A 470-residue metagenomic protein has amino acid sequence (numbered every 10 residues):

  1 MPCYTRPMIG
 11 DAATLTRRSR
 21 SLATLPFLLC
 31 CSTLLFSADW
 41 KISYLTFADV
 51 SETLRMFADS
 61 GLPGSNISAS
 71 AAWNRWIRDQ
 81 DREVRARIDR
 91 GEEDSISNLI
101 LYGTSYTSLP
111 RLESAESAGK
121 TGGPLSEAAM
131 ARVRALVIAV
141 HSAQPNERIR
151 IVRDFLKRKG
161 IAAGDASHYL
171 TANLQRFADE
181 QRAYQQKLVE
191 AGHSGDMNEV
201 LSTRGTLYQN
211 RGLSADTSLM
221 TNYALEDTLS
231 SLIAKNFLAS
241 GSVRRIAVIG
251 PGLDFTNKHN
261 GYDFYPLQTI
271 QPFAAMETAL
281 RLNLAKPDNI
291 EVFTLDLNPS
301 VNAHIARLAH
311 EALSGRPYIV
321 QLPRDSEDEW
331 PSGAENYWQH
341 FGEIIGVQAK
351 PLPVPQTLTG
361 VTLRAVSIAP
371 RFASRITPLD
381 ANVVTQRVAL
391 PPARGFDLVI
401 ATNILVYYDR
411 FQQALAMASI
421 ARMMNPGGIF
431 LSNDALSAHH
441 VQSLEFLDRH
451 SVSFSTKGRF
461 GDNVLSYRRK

Functional and structural regions predicted by a protein language model:
G10-P26: Bacterial N-terminal signal peptides that target proteins for export
K41-A48, E52-V200, G252-D380: Class I S-adenosyl-L-methionine-dependent methyltransferase module
Q181-V243, G261-Y265: Class I SAM-dependent methyltransferase Rossmann-like catalytic core, especially the SAM/SAH-binding loop
G241, T385-V399: A short acidic, Gly/Pro-enriched loop at the edge of an enzyme's catalytic core that lines a small-molecule cofactor
S326, V441-R469: Conserved Class I S-adenosyl-L-methionine
F396-F411: A short SAM/SAH-binding and catalytic strip from SAM-dependent methyltransferases
A414-P426: A short glycine-rich, Lys/Arg-flanked "PGG" loop and its adjoining helix->strand segment in the class I
P426-A435: Conserved beta-strand signature within the Rossmann-like core of class I S-adenosyl-L-methionine
